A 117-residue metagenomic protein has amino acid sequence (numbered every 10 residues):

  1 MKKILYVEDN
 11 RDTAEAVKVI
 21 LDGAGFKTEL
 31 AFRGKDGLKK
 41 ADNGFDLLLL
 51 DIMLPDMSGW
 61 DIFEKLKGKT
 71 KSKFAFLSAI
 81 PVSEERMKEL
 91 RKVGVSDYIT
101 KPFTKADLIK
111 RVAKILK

Functional and structural regions predicted by a protein language model:
E8: Conserved acidic carboxylate
R11-E29, V93, I115: Two-component/phosphorelay signaling modules centered on CheY-like receiver
L30-L47: Acidic, metal-coordinating helix/loop segments flanking the phosphotransfer/catalytic sites of two-component signaling
R33, S58-D61: Acidic catalytic/metal-coordinating carboxylates
D51: Active-site residues of response regulator receiver
D61, P81-D97, K110: Alpha4 helix (beta4-alpha4-beta5 surface) of REC/receiver domains from two-component response regulators
L77-S78: Hydrophobic/aromatic residues positioned on beta-strands within the core alpha/beta folds
F103-A113: C-terminal output helix
